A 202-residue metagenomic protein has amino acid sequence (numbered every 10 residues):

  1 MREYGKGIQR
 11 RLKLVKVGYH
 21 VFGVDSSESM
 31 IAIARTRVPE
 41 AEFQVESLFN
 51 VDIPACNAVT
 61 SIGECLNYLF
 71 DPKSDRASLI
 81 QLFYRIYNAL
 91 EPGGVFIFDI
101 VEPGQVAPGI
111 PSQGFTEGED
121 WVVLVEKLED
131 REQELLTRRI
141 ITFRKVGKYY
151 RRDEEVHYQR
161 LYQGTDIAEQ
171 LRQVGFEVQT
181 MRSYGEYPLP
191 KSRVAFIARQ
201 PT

Functional and structural regions predicted by a protein language model:
R2, K6-I53: Class I SAM-dependent methyltransferase SAM/SAH-binding core
N50-V51, L66, E102-V106: Short, catalytically relevant binding-site loops at active-site mouths
P54-N57, E134-L136, L189-V194: A short, glycine/Asx- and small/polar-enriched loop/turn that sits immediately N-terminal to a beta-strand
N57-A77: A short SAM/SAH-binding and catalytic strip from SAM-dependent methyltransferases
R76-V95: A short glycine-rich, Lys/Arg-flanked "PGG" loop and its adjoining helix->strand segment in the class I
I97-Q170: SAM-dependent methyltransferase
L161-T202: C-terminal lobe and adjacent flexible extensions of AdoMet/dcAdoMet transferase-like proteins
